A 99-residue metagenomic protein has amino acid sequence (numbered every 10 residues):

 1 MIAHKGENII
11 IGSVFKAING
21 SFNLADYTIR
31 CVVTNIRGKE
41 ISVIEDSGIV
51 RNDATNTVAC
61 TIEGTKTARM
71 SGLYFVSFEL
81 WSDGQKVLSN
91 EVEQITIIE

Functional and structural regions predicted by a protein language model:
M1-E99: Contiguous segments within soluble domain cores/interaction surfaces
